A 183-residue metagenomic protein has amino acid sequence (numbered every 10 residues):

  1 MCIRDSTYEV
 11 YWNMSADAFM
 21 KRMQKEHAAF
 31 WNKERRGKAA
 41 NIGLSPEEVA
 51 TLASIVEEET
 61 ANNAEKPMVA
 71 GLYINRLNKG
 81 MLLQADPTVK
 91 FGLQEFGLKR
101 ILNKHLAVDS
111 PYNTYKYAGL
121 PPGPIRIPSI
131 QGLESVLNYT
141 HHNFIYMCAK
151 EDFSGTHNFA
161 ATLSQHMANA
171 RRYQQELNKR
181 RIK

Functional and structural regions predicted by a protein language model:
R4-K183: Bacterial extracytoplasmic/cell-wall-associated proteins, especially those involved in peptidoglycan
